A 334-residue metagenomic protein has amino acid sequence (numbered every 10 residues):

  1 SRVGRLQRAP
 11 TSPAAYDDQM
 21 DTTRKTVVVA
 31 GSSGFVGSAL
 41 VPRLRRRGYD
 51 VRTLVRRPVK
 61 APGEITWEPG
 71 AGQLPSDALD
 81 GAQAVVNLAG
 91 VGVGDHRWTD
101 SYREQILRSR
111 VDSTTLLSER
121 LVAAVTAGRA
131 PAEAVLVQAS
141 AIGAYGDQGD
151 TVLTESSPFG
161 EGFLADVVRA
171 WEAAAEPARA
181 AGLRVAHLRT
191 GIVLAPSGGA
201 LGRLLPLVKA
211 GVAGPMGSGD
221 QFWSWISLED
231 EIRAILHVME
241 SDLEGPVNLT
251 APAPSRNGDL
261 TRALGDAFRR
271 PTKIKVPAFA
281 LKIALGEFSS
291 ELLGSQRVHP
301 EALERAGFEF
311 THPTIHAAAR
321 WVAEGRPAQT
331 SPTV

Functional and structural regions predicted by a protein language model:
A15, S290-V334: C-terminal amphipathic/interface module of NAD(P)-dependent oxidoreductases and related NAD-binding regulators
D21, A234, E240-E287, R320-V334: Mid/C-terminal beta-alpha module of Rossmann-like enzyme folds, strongest in SDR-family dehydrogenases/epimerases
T26-R47: N-terminal Rossmann NAD(P)H-binding glycine-rich loop of SDR-like oxidoreductase domains
V59, G63-T114: NAD(P)H-binding glycine-rich loop region in Rossmannoid oxidoreductase-like domains and their noncatalytic homologs
T115-G162: Conserved Rossmann-fold NAD(P)-dependent oxidoreductase catalytic core, especially the SDR/UDP-sugar
S140, A173-P196: Conserved beta-loop-beta element that borders a ligand/cofactor-binding pocket
F159-L164, G191-S197, S218-I226: Glycine-rich "substrate-gating" loop/helix at the edge of Rossmann-like oxidoreductase active sites
L205-A213, Q221-P254: Alpha-helical substrate-binding/gating segment
